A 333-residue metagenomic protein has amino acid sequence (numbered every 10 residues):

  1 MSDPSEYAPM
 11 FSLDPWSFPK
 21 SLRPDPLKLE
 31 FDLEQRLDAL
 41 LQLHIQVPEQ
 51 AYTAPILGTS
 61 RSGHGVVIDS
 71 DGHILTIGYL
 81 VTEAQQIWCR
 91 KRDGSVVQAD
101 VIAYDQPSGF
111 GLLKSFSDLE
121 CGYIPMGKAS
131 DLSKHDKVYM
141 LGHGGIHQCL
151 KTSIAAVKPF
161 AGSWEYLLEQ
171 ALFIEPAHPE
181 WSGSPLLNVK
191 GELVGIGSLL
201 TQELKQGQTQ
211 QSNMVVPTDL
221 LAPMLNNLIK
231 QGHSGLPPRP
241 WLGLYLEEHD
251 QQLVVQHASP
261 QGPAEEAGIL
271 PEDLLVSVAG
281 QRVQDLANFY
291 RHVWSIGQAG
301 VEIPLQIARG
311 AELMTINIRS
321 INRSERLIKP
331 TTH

Functional and structural regions predicted by a protein language model:
S2-L33, C121, V189, L193-H249 (+3 more regions): C-terminal cap/linker of serine protease catalytic domains
S17-S21, P48-Q50, S62, V67-C149 (+7 more regions): Conserved active-site neighborhood of the chymotrypsin/trypsin-like protease fold
L40-Q42, I74-G78, D131-G144, S182-K205: Active-site-proximal beta-strands of protease catalytic cores
A51-G58, A103-G109, V157-L172, G232-R239 (+1 more regions): Gly/Ser-enriched beta-turn/beta-hairpin loop segments
G58, G122-E169, Q202-T209, M224-P237: Flexible, gly/ser-rich surface segments that form the specificity/activation loops bordering the active-site cleft
I68-L75, K190, V194, A264-A287: Conserved PDZ fold ligand-binding element
L80-T82, S277-Q306: PDZ domains, with a preference for the canonical peptide-binding region formed by the helix
K128-D131, P185, P263-L274, I296-G297: A short glycine-leucine-enriched loop at secondary-structure breakpoints that most characteristically corresponds
